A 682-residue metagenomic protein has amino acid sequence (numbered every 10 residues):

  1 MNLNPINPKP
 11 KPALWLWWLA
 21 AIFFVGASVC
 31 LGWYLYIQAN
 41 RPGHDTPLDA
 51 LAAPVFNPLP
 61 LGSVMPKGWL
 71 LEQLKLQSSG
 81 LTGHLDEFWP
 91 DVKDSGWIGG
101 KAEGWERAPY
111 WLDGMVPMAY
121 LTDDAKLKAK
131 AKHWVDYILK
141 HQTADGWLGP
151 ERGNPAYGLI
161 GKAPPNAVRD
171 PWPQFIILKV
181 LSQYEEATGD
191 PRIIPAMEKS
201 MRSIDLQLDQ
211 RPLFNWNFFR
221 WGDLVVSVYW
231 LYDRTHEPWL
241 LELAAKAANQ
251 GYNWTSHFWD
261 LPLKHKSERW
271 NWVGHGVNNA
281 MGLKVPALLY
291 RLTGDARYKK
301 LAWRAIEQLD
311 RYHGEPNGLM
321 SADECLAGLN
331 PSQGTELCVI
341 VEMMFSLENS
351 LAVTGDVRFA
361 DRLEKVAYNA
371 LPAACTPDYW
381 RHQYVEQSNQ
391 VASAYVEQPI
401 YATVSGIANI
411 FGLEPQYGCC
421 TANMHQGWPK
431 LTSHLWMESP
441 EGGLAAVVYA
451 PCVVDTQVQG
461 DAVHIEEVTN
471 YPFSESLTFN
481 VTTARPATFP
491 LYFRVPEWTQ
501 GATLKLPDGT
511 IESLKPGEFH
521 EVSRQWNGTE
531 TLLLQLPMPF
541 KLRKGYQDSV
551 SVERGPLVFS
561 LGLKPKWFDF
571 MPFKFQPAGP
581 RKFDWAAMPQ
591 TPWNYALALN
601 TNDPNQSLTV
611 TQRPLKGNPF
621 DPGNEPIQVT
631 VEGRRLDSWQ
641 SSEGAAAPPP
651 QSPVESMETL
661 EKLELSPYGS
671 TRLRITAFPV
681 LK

Functional and structural regions predicted by a protein language model:
K9-F24: N-terminal Sec-pathway targeting helices
L35-R107, A125-N154, P191: Low-complexity, Ser/Thr/Pro/Gly-enriched N-terminal "stalk/linker" regions
D86-A102, G149-R169, F218-L231, D260-M281 (+2 more regions): Carbohydrate-binding/catalytic loop surfaces
W97-K101, A119-F258: Extended ligand-binding groove/face enriched in aromatic
G104-Y120, R169-E185, N217-D233, G274-R291 (+2 more regions): Well-ordered alpha-helical segments within folded domains of soluble proteins
W221, V225-D260, W270-A327, V339-D356: Active-site neighborhood of glycoside hydrolase catalytic domains
A302, D361-N369, A374-L477, K515 (+1 more regions): C-terminal beta-rich recognition modules with glycine/proline-rich loops and embedded aromatic residues
T499-Q525, L542-Q547: Solvent-exposed beta-strand/loop surfaces of large extracellular or lumenal domains
